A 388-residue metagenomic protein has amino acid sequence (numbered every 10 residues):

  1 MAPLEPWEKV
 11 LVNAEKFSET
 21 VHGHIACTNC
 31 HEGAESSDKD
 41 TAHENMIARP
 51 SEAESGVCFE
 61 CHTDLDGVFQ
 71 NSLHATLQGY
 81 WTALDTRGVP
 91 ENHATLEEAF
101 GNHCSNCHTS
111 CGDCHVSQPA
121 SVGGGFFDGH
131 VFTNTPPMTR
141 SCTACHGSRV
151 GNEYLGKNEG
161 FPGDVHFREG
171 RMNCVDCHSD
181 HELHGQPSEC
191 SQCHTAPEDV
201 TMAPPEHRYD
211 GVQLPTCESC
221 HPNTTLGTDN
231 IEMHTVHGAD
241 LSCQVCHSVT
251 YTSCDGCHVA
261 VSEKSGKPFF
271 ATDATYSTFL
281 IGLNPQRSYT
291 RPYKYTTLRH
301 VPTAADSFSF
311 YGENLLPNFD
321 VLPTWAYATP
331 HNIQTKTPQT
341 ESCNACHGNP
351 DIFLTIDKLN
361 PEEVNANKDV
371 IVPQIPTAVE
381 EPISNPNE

Functional and structural regions predicted by a protein language model:
M1-V122, V131-E388: C-type cytochrome heme-c attachment and multiheme electron-transfer modules
F127: Active-site-proximal beta-alpha loop/turn segments in soluble metabolic enzymes
